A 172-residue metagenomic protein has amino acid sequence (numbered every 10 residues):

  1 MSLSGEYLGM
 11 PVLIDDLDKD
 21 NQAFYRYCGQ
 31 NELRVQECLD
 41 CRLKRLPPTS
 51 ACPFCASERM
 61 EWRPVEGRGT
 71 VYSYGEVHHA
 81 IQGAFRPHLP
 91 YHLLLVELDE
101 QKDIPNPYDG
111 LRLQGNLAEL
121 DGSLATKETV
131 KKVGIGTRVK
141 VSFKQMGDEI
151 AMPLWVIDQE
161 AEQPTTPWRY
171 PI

Functional and structural regions predicted by a protein language model:
M1-Q36, V133-G134, S142, G147: A broadly conserved sequence feature marking short terminus-proximal activation segments in nucleic acid-centric
E32-V35, R42, T49: Residues immediately within or flanking Cys/His clusters that coordinate Zn2+ in small zinc-binding modules
E37-D40, F54-S57: Short, cysteine/histidine-rich loop/knuckle motifs that typically chelate Zn2+
L46, M60-E61: Short functional micro-motifs and their immediate structural scaffolds
R68-T70, R138: Residue-level marker of beta-strand positions
Y72-V130: Glycine-rich active-site loops that engage anionic ligands at enzyme catalytic sites
Q101, G110-I172: Well-ordered alpha/beta subsegment
